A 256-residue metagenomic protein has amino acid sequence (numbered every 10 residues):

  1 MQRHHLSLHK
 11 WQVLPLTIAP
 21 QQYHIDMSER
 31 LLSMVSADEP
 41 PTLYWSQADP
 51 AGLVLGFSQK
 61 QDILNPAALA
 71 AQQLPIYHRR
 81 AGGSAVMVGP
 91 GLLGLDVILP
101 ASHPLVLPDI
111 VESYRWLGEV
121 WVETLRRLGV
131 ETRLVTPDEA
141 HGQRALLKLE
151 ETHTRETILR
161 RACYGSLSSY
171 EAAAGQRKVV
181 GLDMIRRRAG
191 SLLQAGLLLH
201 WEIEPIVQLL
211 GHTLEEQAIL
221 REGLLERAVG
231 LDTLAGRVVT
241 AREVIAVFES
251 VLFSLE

Functional and structural regions predicted by a protein language model:
M1-A71, P75-R79, P100, E151-C163 (+1 more regions): Active-site loop/lid in soluble adenylation, ligation, and acyl-transfer enzymes
A48-P50, V88-L92, L167, L192: Short, solvent-exposed loop/turn segments at the edges of secondary structure
F57-Q59, V97-A101, W121, T136 (+2 more regions): Short, structured patches in soluble enzyme cores that scaffold and shape functional sites
R79, S102-G175: A contiguous catalytic/ligand-binding core that recognizes phosphate-bearing ligands
M87-P104, A218-D232: Residues forming anionic-ligand binding surfaces in small-molecule and nucleic-acid pockets of primarily soluble enzymes
V120-R155, R187-E256: Long, positively charged amphipathic alpha-helical accessory segments at protein N-termini or as interdomain linkers
R161-S191, A195-G196: Conserved active-site beta-strand-loop modules that form the wall/rim of enzyme catalytic pockets and either contain
